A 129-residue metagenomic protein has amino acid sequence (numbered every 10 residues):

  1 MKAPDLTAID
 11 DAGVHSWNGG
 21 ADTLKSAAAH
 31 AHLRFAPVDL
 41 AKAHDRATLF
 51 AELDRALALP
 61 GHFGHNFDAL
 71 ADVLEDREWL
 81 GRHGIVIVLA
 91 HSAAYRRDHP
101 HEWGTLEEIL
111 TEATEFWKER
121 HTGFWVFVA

Functional and structural regions predicted by a protein language model:
M1-A129: Positively charged, polar, low-complexity stretches
